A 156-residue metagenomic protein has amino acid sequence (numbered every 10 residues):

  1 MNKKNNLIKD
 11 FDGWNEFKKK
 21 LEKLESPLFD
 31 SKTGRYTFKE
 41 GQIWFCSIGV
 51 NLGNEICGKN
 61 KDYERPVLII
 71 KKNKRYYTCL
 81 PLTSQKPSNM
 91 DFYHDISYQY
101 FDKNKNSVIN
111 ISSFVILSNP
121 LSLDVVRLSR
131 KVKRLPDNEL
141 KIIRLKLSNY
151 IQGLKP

Functional and structural regions predicted by a protein language model:
M1-K23, H94-P156: C-terminal terminal-subdomain/extension
P27-G34: Short alpha-helix capping/helix-loop boundary micro-motifs
S47-I48, P81, S118-N119: Pocket-edge structural micro-motifs
G49-N54: Short, charged beta-turn/beta-strand-edge "cap" motif at the junction between a beta-strand and an adjacent loop
I56-N104: Compact nucleic-acid interaction/catalytic patches
